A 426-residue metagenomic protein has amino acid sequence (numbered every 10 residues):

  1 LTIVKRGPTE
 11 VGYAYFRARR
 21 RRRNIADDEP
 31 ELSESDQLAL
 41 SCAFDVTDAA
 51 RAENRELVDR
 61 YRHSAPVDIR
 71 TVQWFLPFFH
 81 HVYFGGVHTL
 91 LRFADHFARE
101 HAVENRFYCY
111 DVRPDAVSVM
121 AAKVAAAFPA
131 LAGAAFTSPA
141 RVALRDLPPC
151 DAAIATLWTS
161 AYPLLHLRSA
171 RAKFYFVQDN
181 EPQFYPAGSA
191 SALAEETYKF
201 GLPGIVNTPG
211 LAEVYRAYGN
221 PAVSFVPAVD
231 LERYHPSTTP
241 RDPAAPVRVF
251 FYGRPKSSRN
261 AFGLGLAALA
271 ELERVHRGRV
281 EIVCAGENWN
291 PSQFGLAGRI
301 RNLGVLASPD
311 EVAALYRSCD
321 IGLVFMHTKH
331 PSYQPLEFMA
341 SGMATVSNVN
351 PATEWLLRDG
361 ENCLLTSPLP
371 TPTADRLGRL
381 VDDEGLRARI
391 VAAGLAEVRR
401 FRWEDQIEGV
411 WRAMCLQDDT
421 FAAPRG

Functional and structural regions predicted by a protein language model:
L32, P163-L164, F184, F200-A222: A short, active-site helix/loop in glycosyltransferases that binds the activated sugar's phosphate group
A50-H63, P182-G188, R216, V223-A245: Acidic anion/phosphate-binding donor-loop and adjacent secondary structure in glycosyltransferase catalytic cores
G86-D95, R106-C109, A217-N220, A228-G298 (+2 more regions): Conserved catalytic-core segment of nucleotide-activated headgroup transferases in glycan assembly
A140-P149, A187-I205: Membrane-proximal helix-turn-helix segments that form the acceptor-binding/catalytic region of lipid-linked
D151, R317-H330, M343: Acidic donor-binding loop of glycosyltransferase active sites
A344-N348: Short hydrophobic beta-strand element within catalytic cores of glycosyltransferases and related nucleotide-activated
D359-P370, R379-E384: Conserved acidic donor-binding segment of nucleotide-sugar-dependent glycosyltransferases
P368, G385-L416: A charged, aromatic-enriched C-terminal amphipathic alpha-helix characteristic of glycosyltransferases across folds
